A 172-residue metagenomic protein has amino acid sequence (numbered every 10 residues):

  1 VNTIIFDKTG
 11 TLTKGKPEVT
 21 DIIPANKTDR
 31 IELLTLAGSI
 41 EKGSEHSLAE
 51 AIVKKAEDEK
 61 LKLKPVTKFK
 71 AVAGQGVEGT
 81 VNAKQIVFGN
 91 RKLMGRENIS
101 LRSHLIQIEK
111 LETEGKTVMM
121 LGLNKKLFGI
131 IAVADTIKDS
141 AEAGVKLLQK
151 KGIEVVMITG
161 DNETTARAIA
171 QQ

Functional and structural regions predicted by a protein language model:
V1-Q172: Cytosolic catalytic headpiece
